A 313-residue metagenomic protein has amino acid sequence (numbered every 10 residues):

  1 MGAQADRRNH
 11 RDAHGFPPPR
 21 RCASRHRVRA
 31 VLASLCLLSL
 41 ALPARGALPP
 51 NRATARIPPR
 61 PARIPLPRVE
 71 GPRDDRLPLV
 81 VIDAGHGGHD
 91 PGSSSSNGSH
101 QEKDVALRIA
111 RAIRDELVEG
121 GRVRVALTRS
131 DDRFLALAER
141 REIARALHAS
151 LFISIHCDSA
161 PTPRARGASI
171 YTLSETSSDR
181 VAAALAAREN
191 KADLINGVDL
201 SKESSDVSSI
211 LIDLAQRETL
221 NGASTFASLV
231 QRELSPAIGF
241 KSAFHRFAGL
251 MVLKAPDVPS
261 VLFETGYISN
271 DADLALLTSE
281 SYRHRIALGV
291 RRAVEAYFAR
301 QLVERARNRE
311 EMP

Functional and structural regions predicted by a protein language model:
M1-G2, D6-P313: Catalytic-site microenvironment of enzymes that process N-acetyl-hexosamine-containing cell-wall polysaccharides
